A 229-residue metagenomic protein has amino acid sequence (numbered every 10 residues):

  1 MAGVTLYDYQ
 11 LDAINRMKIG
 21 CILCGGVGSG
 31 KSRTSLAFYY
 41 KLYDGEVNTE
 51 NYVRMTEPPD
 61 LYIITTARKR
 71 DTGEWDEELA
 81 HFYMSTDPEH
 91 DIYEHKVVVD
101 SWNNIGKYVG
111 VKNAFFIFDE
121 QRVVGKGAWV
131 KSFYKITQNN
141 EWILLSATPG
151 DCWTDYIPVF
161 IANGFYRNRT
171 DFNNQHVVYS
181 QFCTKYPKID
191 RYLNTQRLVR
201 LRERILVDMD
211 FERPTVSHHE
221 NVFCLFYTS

Functional and structural regions predicted by a protein language model:
M1-L23: Conserved pre-motif I regulatory segment
M17, F38-L42, F133, V159: Hydrophobic residues on the short alpha-helix immediately C-terminal to a glycine-rich phosphate/catalytic loop
I19-F38: Walker A/P-loop
T34-A37, R54-L79, D151-D155: Conserved Walker A/P-loop ATP-binding site and its immediately adjacent core in helicase/helicase-like ATPase domains
P59-D60, F115, S132-T215: Conserved P-loop NTPase motor "coupling/switch" region that bridges the ATPase
R68-H95, N163-Y166: Conserved helix-turn-beta segment of the N-terminal RecA-like "Helicase ATP-binding" lobe in SF1/SF2 helicases
K96-K135: Conserved RecA-like ASCE ATPase "motif II neighborhood" in helicase/translocase motors
Y227-T228: Conserved small/polar residues in nucleotide/adenosyl-binding loops
